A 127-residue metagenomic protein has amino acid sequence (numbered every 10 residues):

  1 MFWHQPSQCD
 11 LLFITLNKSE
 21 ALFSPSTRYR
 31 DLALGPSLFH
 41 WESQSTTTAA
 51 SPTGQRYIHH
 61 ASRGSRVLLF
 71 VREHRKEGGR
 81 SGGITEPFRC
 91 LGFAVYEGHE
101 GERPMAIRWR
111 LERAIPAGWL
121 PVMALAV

Functional and structural regions predicted by a protein language model:
M1-P87: Acidic, glycine-rich low-complexity segments with interspersed aromatic residues
R80-V127: Compact mixed alphabeta submodule
